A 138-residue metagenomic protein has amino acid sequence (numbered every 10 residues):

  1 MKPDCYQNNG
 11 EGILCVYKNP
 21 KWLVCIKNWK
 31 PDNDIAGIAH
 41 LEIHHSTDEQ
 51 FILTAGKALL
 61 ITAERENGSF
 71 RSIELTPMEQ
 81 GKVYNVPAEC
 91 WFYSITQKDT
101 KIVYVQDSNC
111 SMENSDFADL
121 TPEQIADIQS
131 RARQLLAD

Functional and structural regions predicted by a protein language model:
M1-G12: Extreme N-terminal tail/first-helix region
G10-L41: A short glycine-rich, His/Asp/Glu-containing loop-to-beta-strand
K21-V24, T47-Q50, G81, D99-K101: Short, surface-exposed beta-edge/turn micro-motifs
E42-H45, F92: Histidine-centered active-site/metal-ligand motif
H45-E66: Glycine- and acidic-residue-biased ligand/ion/polar-headgroup-sensing regions
L60-I61, V86, F92-Q97, Y104: Short beta-strand His + acidic residue motifs that chelate non-heme Fe in jelly-roll/DSBH and cupin folds
R65-A88: Short acidic-glycine-tyrosine-enriched beta hairpin
Q97-D138: Double-stranded beta-helix
